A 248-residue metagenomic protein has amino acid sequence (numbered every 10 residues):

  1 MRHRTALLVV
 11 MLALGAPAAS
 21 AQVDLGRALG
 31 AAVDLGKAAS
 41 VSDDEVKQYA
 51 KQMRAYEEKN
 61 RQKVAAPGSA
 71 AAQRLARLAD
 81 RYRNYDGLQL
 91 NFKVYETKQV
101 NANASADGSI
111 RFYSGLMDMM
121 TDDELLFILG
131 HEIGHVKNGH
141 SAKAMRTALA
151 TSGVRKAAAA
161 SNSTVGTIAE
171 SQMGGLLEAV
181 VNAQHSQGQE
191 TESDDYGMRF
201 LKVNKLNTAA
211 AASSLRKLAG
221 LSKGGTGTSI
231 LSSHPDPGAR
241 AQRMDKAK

Functional and structural regions predicted by a protein language model:
M1-T5: Positively charged n-region of N-terminal signal peptides that target proteins for export
A6-G15: Bacterial N-terminal signal peptides
A16-A21: Sec/Tat signal peptide C-region and signal peptidase I cleavage site
V23-L149, V203-N204, G220-S229: Peri-catalytic and regulatory segments of divalent metal-dependent proteins
R27, S141-S171, A212: Post-HEXXH active-site segment of zinc metalloproteases
D44-K47, T164-L215: Metalloprotease/metallohydrolase-associated module, dominated by Zn2+-dependent proteases
H131-E132, S193, D236: DG-centered beta-turn motif at the end of beta-strands
N207-K248: Long, well-structured alpha-helical subdomains associated with metal-dependent extracellular/ecto-lumenal hydrolases
